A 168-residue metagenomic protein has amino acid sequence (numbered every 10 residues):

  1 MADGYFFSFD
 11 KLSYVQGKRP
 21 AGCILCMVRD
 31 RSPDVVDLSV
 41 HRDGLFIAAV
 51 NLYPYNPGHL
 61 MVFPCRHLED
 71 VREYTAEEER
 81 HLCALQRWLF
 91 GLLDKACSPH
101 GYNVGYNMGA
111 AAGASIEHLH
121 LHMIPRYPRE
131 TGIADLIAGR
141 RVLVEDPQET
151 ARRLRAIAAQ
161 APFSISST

Functional and structural regions predicted by a protein language model:
M1-T168: HIT superfamily nucleotide-processing domains
